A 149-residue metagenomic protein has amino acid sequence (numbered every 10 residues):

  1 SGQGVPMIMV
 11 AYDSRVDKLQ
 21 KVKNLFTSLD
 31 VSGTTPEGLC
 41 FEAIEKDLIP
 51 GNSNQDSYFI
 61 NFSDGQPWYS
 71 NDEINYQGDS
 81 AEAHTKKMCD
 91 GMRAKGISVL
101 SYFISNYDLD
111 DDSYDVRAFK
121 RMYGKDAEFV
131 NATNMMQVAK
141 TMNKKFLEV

Functional and structural regions predicted by a protein language model:
S1-V149: Acidic, glycine-rich A-domain
